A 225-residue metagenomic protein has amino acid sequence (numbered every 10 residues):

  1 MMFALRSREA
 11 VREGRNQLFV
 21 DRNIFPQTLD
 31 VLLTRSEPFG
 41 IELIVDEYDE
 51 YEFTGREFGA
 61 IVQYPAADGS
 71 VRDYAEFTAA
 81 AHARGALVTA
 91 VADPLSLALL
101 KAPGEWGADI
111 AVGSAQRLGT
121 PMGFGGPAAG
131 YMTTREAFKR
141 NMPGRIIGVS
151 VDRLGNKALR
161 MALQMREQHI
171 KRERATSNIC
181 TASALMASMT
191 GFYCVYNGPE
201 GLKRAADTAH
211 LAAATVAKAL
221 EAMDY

Functional and structural regions predicted by a protein language model:
M2-R160, D224: Conserved PLP-enzyme active-site core in the AAT-like
L118-Y225: Active-site C-terminal subdomain of aminotransferase-like
